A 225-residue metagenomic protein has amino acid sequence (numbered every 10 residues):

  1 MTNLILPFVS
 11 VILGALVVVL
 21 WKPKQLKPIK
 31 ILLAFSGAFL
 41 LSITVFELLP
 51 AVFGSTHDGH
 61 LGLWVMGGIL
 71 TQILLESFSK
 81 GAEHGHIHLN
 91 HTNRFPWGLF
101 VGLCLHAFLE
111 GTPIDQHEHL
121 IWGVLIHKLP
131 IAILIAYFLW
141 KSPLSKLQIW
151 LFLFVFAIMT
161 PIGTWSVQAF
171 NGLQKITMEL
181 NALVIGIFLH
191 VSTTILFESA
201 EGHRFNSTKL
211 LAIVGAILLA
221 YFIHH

Functional and structural regions predicted by a protein language model:
M1-H225: Intrinsically disordered, metal-sensing/regulatory segments
